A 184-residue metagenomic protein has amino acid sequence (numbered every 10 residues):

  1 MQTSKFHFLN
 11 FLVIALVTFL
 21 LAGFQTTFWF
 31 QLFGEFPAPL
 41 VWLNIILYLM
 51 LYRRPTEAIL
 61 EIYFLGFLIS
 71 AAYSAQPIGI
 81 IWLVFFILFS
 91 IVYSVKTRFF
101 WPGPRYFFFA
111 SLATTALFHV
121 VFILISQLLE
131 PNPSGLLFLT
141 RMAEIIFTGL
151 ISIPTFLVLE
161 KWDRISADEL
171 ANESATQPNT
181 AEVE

Functional and structural regions predicted by a protein language model:
M1-E184: Terminal, non-globular segments
